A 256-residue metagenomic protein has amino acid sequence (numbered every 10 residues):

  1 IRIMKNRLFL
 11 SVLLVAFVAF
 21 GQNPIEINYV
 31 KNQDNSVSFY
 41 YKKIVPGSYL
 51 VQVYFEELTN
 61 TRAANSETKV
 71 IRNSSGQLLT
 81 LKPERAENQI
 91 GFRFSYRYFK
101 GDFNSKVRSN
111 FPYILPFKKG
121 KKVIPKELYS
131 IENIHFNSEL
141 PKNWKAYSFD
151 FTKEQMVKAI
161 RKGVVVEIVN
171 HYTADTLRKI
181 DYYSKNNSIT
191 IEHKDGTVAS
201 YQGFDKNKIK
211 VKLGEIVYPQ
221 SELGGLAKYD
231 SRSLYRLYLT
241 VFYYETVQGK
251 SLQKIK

Functional and structural regions predicted by a protein language model:
I1-E26, Y41: Bacterial Sec-dependent N-terminal signal peptides
Q22-S75: Cationic-aromatic interfacial patches
A63-A64, F149-T152, G203-V211: Short alpha-helix capping/helix-loop boundary micro-motifs
V70-K185: Surface-exposed, glycine-biased beta-strand/turn segments
Y113, I209-Y218, E222-K256: Acidic, glycine-rich catalytic/binding loops that coordinate metals and/or anionic ligands
T173-A174, K206-N207, S231: A short acidic/small-residue loop/turn micro-motif
S188-L213: Active-site region of chymotrypsin-like
